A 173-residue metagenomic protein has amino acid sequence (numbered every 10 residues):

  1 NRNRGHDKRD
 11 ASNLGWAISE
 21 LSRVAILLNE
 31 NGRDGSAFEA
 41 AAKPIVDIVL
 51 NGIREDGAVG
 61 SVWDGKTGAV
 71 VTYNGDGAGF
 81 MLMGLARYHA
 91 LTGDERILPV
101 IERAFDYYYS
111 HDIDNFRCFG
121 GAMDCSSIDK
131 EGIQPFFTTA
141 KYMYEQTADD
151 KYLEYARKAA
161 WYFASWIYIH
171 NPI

Functional and structural regions predicted by a protein language model:
N1-I173: Glycan-recognition and catalytic cores of secretory/periplasmic carbohydrate-active enzymes
